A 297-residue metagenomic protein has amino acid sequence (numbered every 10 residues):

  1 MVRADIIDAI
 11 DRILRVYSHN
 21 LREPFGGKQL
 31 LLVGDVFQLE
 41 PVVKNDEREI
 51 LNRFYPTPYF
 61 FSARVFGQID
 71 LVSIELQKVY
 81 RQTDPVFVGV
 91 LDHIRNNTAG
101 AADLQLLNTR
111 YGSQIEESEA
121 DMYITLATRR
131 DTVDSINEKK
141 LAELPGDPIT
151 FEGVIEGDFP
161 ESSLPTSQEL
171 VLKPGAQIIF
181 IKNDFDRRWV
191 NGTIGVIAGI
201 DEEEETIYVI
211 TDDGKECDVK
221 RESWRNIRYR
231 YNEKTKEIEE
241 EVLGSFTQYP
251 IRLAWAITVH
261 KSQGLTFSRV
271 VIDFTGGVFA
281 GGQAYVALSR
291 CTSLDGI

Functional and structural regions predicted by a protein language model:
M1-I297: Conserved ATP-binding/catalytic motifs of P-loop helicase motor domains
